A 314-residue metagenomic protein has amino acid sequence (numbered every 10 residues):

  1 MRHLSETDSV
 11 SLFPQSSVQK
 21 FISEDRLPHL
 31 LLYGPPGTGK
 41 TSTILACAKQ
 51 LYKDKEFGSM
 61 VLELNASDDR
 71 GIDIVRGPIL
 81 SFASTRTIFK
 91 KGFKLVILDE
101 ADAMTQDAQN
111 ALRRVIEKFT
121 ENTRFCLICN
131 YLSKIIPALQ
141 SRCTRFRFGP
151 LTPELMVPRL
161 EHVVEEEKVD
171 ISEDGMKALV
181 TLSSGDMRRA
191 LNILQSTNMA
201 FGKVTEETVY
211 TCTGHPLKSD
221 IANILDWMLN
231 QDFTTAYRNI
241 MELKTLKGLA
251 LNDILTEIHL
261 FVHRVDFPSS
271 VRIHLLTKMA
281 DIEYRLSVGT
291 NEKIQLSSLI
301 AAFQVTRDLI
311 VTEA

Functional and structural regions predicted by a protein language model:
M1-R145, L155, M279, E283 (+1 more regions): P-loop/Walker A NTP-binding region and its immediately flanking N-terminal helices in P-loop NTPase folds
M1-T7, S11-L12, E207-S219: AAA+ P-loop ATPase motor domain of ring mechanoenzymes
V96, M176-L182, R188-G202, Y210 (+3 more regions): C-terminal helical "lid" of AAA+/P-loop NTPase domains
I136-T181, A190-L194: Conserved AAA+ ATPase core "coupling" helix
P137, E154, E173, G214-A222 (+2 more regions): Amphipathic alpha-helical repeat elements characteristic of tetratricopeptide repeat
E165, D174-M187, V209-P216, I224-N230 (+2 more regions): A short helix-loop-helix "switch/interaction" segment in the helical subdomain of ASCE P-loop NTPases
N223-A314: Helix-rich C-terminal "collar"/helical-bundle subdomain used as an assembly and partner-interaction module in RFC-like
